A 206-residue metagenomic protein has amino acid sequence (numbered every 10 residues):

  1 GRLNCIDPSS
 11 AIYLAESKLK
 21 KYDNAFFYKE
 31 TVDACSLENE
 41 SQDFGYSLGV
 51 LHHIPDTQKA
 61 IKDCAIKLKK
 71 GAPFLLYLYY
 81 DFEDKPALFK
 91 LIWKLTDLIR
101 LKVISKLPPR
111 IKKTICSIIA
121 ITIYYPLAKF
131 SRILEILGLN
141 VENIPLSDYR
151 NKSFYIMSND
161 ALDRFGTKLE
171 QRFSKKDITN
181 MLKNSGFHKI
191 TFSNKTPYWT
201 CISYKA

Functional and structural regions predicted by a protein language model:
G1-C35: Class I SAM-dependent methyltransferase SAM/SAH-binding core
K20, P55, K69: Short conserved AdoMet
D33-G45: A short acidic, Gly/Pro-enriched loop at the edge of an enzyme's catalytic core that lines a small-molecule cofactor
D43-T57: A short SAM/SAH-binding and catalytic strip from SAM-dependent methyltransferases
Y46, Y79-T96, D148-K168: Short, glycine-/aromatic-enriched active-site segment of Class I SAM-dependent methyltransferases
Q58-P73: A short glycine-rich, Lys/Arg-flanked "PGG" loop and its adjoining helix->strand segment in the class I
P73-S117, I121, I133, L137-G138: Conserved class I S-adenosyl-L-methionine
P145-A206: C-terminal lobe and adjacent flexible extensions of AdoMet/dcAdoMet transferase-like proteins
